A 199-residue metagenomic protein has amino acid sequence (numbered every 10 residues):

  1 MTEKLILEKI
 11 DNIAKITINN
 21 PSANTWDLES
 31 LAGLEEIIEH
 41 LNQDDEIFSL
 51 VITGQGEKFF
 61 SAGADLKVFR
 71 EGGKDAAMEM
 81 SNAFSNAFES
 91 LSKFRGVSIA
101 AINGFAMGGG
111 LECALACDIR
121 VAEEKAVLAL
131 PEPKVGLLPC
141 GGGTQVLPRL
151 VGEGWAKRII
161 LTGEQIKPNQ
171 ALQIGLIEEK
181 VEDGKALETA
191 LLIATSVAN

Functional and structural regions predicted by a protein language model:
M1-T53, E89: Conserved CoA-thioester-binding segment of acyl-CoA-metabolizing enzymes
I16, I52, D65, C113-L115 (+2 more regions): Hydrophobic/aromatic residues within transmembrane alpha-helices of multi-pass small-molecule transporters
E46, G54-E89, A106, G136: Glycine- (often His-adjacent) and acidic-residue-rich active-site loop that binds/positions the CoA thioester
F88-V135, Q165: Glycine-rich beta-to-alpha active-site loop
V121-A126, P168, I177-N199: C-terminal long alpha-helix characteristic of the crotonase
Q145-G154: Hydrophobic, secondary-structure "cap" segments at the distal end of domains
G163-Q170: Acidic, divalent-metal-coordinating active-site segment for phosphoryl/phosphodiester hydrolysis, typified by short
